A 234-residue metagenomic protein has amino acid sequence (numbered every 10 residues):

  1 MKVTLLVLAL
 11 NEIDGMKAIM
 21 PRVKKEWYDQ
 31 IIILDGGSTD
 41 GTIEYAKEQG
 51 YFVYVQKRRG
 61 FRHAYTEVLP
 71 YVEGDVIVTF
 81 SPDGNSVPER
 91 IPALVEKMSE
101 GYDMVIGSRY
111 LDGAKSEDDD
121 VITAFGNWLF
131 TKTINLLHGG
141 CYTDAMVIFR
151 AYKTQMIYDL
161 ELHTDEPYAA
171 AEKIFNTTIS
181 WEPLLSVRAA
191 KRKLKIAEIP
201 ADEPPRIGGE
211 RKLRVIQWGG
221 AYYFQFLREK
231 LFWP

Functional and structural regions predicted by a protein language model:
K2-T4, L184: Cell-envelope/extracellular polymer assembly enzymes that use nucleotide-activated donors
V7-K25: Short, well-formed alpha-helical segments that are part of the catalytic scaffolds of diverse glycosyltransferases
E12-G15, S38, F61, V87: Donor nucleotide-sugar binding loop of glycosyltransferases
D14, P167-P234: Hydrophobic helical membrane-anchoring modules
D35-I43: A conserved acidic beta->alpha catalytic loop
K57-R59, H63-P70, P88-E172, R206-R214 (+1 more regions): Acceptor/aglycone-binding surface of glycosyltransferases and processive sugar-polymer synthases
I77: Short aromatic/hydrophobic "clamp" motif used to bind/position activated sugar donors
S81-N85: The conserved acidic donor/metal-binding loop of glycosyltransferases
